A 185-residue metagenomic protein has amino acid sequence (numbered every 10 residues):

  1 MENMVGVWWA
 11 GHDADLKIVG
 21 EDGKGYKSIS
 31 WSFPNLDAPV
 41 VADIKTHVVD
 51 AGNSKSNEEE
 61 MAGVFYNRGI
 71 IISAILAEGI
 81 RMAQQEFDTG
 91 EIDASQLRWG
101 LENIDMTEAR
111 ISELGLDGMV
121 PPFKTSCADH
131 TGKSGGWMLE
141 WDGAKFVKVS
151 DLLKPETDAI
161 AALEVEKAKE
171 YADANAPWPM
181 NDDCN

Functional and structural regions predicted by a protein language model:
M1-S73, K167, N181: Extracellular/periplasmic periplasmic-binding protein-like sensory domains
M4, K27, A94-S95, W137 (+1 more regions): Acidic, low-complexity intrinsically disordered regions
V19, V40-I44, S112-L116, D151-L153 (+1 more regions): Surface-exposed beta-strand edges and their flanking turn/coil or helix-capping segments
D22, S30, Q96, C127-D129 (+1 more regions): Solvent-exposed, flexible loop/coil residues
P39, H47, G52, T89-G90 (+3 more regions): Short, flexible coil/linker elements and helix-boundary hinge sites characteristic of intrinsically disordered
K55-Y66, A77-S150: Segments of small-molecule ligand-sensing domains
S95-A109, E140-N185: Conserved C-terminal helix/tail region of periplasmic/extracytoplasmic solute-binding proteins
